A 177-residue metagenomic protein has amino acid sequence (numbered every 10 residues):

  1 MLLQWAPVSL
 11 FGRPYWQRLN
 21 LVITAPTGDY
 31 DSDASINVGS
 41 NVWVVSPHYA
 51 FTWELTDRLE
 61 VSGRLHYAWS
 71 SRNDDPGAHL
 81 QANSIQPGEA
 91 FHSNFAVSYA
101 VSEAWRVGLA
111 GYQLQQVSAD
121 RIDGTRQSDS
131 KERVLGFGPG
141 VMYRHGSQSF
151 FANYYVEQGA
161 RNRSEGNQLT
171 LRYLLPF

Functional and structural regions predicted by a protein language model:
M1, Q17-L21, P47, G63-L65 (+4 more regions): Membrane-embedded beta-strand positions of outer-membrane beta-barrel proteins
W5, T52, N94-A96: Transmembrane beta-barrel wall of Gram-negative outer-membrane proteins
A6-Q17, D57-R58, A104: Short loop/turn motifs that connect adjacent beta-strands in outer-membrane beta-barrel proteins
A6-V8, T24-A34, E54, A68-L80 (+3 more regions): Sequence/structural signature of outer-membrane beta-barrel proteins
F11-H48: Surface-exposed coil loops of outer-membrane beta-barrel proteins
G12, E54-H66, M142-F151: N-terminal/domain-start segments enriched in small and hydrophobic, helix-friendly residues, covering either
G39, W43-P76: Hydrophobic, aromatic-enriched interface-forming segments
L80-F177: Outer membrane beta-barrel transmembrane domains
